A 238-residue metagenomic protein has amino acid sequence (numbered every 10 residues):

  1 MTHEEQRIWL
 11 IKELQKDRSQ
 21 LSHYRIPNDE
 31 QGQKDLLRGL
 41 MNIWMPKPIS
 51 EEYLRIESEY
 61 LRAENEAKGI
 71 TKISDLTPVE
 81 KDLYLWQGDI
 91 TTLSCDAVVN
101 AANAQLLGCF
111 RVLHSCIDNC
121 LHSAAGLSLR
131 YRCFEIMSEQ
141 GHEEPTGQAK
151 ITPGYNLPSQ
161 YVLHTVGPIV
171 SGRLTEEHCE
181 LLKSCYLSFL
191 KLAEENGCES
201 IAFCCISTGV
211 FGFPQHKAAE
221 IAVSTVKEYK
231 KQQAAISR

Functional and structural regions predicted by a protein language model:
M1-R238: Macrodomain-like recognition of ADP-ribose-binding/processing modules
